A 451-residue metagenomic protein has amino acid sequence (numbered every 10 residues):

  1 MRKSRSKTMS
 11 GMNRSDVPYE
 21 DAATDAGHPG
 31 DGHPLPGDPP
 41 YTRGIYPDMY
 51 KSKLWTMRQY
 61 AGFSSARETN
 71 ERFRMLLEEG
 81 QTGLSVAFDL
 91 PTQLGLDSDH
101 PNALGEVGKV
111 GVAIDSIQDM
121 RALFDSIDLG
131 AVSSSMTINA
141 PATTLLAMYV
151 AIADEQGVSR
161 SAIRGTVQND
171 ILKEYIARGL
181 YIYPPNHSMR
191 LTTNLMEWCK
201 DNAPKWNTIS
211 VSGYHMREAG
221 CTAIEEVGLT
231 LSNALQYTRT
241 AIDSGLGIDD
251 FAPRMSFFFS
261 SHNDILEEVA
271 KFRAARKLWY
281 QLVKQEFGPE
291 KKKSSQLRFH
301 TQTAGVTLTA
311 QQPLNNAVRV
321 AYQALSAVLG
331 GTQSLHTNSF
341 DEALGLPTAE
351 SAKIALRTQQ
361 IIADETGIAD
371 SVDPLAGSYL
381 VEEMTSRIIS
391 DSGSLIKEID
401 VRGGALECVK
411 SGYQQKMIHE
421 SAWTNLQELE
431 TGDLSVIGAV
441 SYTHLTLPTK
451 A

Functional and structural regions predicted by a protein language model:
M1-H262, E267, E286-P289, K293-H300 (+3 more regions): Catalytic alpha/beta active-site cores
L90, V167-L172, S210-E218, A252-H262 (+4 more regions): A glycine-rich phosphate-binding loop feature that marks nucleotide/adenosyl-phosphate handling sites
L145, G220-G228, H262-A274, T303-A317 (+3 more regions): Short glycine/threonine-rich loop-to-helix capping motif typified by GTGT followed within a few residues by an Asp-Pro
N186-M196, P313-N316, S392-K410: Phosphate/diphosphate-binding loops
L195-M196, K200-T238, V318-S392: Mobile "lid/hinge" segments at catalytic clefts and subdomain interfaces of large enzymes
L231-A234, E267-A355: Glycine-rich anion/phosphate-binding loop at the beta-strand->alpha-helix junction
T443-T449: Conserved small/polar residues in nucleotide/adenosyl-binding loops
